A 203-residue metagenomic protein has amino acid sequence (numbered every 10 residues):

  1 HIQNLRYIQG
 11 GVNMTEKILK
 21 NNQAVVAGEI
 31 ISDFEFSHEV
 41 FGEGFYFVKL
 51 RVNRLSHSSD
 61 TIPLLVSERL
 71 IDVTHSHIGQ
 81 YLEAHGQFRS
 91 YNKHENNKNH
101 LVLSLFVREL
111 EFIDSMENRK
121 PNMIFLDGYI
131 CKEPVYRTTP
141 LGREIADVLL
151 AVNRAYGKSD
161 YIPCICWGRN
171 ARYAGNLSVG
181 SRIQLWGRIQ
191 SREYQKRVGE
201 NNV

Functional and structural regions predicted by a protein language model:
N4-V203: Single-stranded nucleic acid-binding surfaces, predominantly the OB-fold ssDNA-binding core
